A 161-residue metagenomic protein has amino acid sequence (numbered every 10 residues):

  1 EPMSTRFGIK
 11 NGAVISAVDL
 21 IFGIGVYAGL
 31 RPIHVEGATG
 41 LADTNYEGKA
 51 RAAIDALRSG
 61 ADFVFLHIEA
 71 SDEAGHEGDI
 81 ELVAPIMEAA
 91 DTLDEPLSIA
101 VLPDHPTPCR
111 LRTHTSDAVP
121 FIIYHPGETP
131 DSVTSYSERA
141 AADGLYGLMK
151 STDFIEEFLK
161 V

Functional and structural regions predicted by a protein language model:
E1-V161: Feature captures the catalytic ectodomains and active-site-proximal regions of enzymes that hydrolyze or transfer
